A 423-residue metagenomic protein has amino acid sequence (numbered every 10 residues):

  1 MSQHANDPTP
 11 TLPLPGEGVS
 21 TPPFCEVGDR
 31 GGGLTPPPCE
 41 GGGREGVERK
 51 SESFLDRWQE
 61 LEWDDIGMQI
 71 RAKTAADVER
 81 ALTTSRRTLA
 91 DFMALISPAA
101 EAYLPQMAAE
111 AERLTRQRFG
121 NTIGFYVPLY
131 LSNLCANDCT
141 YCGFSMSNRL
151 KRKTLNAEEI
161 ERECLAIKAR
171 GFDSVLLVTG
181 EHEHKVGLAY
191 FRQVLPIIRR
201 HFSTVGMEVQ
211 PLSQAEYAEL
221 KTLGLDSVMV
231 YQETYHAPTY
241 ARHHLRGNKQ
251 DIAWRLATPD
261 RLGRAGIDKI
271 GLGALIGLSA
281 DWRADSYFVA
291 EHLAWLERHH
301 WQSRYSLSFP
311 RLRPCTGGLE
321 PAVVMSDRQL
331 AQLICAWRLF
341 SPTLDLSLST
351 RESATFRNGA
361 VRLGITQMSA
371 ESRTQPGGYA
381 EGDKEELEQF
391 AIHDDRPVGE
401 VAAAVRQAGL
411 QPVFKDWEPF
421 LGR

Functional and structural regions predicted by a protein language model:
M1-A5, G46-A100, Y287, R298-R423: Auxiliary Fe-S-binding modules of radical SAM enzymes
G16-E17, V27-G31, E40-G43: Glycine-biased, low-complexity coil/linker segments
T84, A111, C139, L177 (+5 more regions): Conserved, mostly hydrophobic/aromatic
E112, V127, C164, F191-L195 (+6 more regions): Generic structural signal for well-ordered alpha-helices, preferentially at hydrophobic/aromatic core positions
F119-E159: Canonical Radical SAM [4Fe-4S] cluster-binding loop centered on the CxxxCxxC motif and its immediate flanking residues
M146-E163, I167-L262, D268-I276, W301-S308: Core AdoMet radical
Q214-T222, S279-A294, S353-L363: Catalytic cores of alpha/beta
